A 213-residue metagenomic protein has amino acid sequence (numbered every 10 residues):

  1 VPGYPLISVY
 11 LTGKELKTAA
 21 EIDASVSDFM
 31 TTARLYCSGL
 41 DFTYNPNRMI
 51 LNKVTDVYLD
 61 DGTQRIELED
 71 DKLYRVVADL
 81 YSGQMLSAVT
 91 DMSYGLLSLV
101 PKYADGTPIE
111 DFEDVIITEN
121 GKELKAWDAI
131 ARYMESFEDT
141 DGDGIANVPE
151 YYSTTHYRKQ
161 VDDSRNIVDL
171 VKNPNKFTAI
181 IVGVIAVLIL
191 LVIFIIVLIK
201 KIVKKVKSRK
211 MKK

Functional and structural regions predicted by a protein language model:
V1-K213: Catalytic centers of hydrolytic enzymes
